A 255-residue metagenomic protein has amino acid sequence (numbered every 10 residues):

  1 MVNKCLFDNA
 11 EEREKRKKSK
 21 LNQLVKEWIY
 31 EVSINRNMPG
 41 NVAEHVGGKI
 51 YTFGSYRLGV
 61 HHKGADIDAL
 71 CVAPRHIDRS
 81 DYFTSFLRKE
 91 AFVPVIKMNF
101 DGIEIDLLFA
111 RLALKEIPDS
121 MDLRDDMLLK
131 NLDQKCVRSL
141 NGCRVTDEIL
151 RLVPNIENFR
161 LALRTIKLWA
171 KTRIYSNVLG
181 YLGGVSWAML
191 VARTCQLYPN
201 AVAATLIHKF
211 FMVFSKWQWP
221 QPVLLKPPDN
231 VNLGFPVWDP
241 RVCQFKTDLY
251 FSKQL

Functional and structural regions predicted by a protein language model:
M1-G64, A73-K97, A110-L112, N131-V137 (+2 more regions): N-terminal regions immediately upstream of nucleotidyltransferase
V2-D8, L108-F109, I117, M121-D122 (+1 more regions): Long, low-complexity, Ser/Thr/Gly/Pro-rich intrinsically disordered segments that act as flexible linkers and assembly
R16, K20-L24, D81-Y82, V95 (+6 more regions): Acidic, Ser/Thr-rich intrinsically disordered and amphipathic helical segments
K26, Y30, I34, H61 (+6 more regions): Short amphipathic alpha-helices and their capping/turn residues within compact interaction modules
I67-A69, L107: A structural signal for short, well-ordered beta-strand segments
D68, H76-L87, A170-K171, Y250-L255: Short, intrinsically disordered, charge-balanced linker/junction segments flanking boundaries in proteins
F92-S176, V242: Conserved NTP/Mg2+-binding pocket subregion across the NTase superfamily
R164, R173, N177-G183, M189-L255: Pol beta-like nucleotidyltransferase catalytic core
